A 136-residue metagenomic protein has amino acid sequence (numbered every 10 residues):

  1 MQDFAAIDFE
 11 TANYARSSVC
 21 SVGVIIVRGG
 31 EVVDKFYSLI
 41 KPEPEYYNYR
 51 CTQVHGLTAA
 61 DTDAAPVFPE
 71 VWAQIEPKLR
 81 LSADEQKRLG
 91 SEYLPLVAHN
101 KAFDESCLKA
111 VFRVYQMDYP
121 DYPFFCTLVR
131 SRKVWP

Functional and structural regions predicted by a protein language model:
M1-Y115, Y119-D121: Conserved non-catalytic scaffold segment of RNase H-like nuclease domains
A110-R113, F124-P136: Short alpha-helix plus adjacent loop in nuclease-associated cores
